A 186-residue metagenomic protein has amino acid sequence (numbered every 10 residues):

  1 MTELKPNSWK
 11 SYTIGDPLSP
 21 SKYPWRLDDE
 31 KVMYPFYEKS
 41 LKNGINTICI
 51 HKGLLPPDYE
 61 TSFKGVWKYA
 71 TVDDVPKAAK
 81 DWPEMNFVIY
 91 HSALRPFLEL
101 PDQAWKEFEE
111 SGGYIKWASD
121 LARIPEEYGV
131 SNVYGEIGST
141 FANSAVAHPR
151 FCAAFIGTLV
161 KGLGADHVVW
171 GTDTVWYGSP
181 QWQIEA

Functional and structural regions predicted by a protein language model:
M1-L4, S11, D16-S19: A metal-dependent hydrolase metal-coordination microenvironment
K5-N7, N46: Generic beta-strand structural signal
T13-D16, K52, T172: Residues that line or immediately flank small-molecule/substrate-binding pockets and catalytic motifs
S19, D58, S179-P180: Extracytoplasmic/secreted cell-surface and envelope-processing proteins
Y23-V169: Catalytic pocket-lining loop regions of alpha/beta-barrel enzymes, especially the amidohydrolase/enolase/GH5 lineages
G164-A186: His/Asp/Glu-enriched, well-ordered alpha-helical/loop segment that forms or immediately abuts the divalent-metal
